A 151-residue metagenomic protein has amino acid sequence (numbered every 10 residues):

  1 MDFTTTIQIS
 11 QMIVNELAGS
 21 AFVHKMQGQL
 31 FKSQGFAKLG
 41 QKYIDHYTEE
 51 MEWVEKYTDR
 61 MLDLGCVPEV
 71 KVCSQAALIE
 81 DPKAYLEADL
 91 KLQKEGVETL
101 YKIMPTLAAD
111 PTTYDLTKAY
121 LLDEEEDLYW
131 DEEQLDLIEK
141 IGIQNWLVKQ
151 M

Functional and structural regions predicted by a protein language model:
M1-M151: Iron-associated oxidoreductase/ferritin-like identity signal
